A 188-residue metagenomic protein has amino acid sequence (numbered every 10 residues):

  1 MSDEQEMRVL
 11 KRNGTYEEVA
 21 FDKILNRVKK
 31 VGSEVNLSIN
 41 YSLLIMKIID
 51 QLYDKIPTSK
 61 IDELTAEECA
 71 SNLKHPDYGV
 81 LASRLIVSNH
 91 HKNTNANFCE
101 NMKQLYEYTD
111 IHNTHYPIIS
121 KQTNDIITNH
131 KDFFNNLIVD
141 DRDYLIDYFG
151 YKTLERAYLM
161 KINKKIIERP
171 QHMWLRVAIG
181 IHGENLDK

Functional and structural regions predicted by a protein language model:
M1-K188: Extended catalytic cores of very large enzyme megasubunits
